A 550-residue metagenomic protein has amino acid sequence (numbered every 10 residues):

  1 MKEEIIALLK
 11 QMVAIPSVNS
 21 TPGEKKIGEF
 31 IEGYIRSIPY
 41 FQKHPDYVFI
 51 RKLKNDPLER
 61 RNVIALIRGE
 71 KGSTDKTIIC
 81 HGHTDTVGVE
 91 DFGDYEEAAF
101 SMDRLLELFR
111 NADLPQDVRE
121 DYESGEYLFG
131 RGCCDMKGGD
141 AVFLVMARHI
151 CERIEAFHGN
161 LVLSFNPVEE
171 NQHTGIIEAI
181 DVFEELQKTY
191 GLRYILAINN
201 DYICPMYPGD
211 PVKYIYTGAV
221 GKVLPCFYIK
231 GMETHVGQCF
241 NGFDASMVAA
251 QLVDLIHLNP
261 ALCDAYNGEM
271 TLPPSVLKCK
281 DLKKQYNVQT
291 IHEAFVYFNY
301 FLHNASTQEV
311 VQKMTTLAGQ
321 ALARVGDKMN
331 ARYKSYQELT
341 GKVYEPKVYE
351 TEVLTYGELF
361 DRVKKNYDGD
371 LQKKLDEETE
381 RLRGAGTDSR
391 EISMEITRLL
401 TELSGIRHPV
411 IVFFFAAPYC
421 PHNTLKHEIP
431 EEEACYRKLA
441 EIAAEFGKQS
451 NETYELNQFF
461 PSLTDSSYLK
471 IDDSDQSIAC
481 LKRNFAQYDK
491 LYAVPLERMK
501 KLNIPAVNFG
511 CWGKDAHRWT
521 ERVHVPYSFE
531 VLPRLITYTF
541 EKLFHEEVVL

Functional and structural regions predicted by a protein language model:
M1-R131, E152-G159: Acidic/His- and Gly-rich active-site-bordering loop/insert found across diverse amide/peptide-bond hydrolases
P22, L128-A141, C239-S246, P526-E530: Short, conserved micro-motifs enriched in small and acidic residues
I27-G28, H44-D46, S73, K334-L550: An extended, acidic, His-containing surface patch that forms the Zn2+-binding/catalytic region of metallohydrolases
T86, F227-T234, L302, Y419 (+1 more regions): A glycine-centered beta->alpha junction motif in the catalytic cores of kinase/phosphotransferase enzymes
Y127-G218: Acidic/histidine-rich catalytic neighborhood of metal-dependent amide-processing enzymes
L144-E152, Q251-L258, T537-E541: Short glycine/serine- and small hydrophobic-enriched flexible loop segments
I154-A156, Y216-K222, Y286-H292, L403-I406 (+1 more regions): Short glycine/proline-enriched loop/turn "hinge" motifs that connect secondary-structure elements and lie
E185-E395: Midchain, well-structured core segments that form catalytic/ion-binding scaffolds
